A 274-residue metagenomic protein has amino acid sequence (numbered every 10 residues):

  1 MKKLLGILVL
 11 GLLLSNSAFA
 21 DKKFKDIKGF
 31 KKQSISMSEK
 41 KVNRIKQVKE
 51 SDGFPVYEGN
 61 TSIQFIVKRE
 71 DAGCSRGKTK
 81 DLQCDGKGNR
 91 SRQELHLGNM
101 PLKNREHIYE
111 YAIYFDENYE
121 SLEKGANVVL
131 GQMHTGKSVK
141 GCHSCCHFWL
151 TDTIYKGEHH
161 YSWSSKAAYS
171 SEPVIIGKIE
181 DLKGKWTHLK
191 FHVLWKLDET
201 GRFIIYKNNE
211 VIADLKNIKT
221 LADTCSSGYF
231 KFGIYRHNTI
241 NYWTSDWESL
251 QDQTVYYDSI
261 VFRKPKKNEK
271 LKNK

Functional and structural regions predicted by a protein language model:
L4-L13: Sec-dependent N-terminal signal peptides
L13-F19: C-terminal segment of classical bacterial N-terminal signal peptides
A20-K274: Low-complexity, Ser/Thr/Pro/Gly-rich disordered linker/stalk regions
